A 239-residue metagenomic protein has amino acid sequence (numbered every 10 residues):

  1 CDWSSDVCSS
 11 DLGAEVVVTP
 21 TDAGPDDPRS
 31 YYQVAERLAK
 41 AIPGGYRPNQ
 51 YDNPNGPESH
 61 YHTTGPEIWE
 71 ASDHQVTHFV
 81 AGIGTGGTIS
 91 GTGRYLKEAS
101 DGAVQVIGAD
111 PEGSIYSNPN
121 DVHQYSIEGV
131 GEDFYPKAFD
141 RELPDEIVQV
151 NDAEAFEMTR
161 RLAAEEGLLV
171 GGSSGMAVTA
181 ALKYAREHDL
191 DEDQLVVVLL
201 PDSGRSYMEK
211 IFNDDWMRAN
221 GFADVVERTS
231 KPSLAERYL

Functional and structural regions predicted by a protein language model:
C1-C8: Single conserved hydrophobic/aromatic residue that forms the stacking wall/gate of nucleotide- or nucleobase-binding
S5, G82-G93, S173-L182, Y207: Short glycine/serine/threonine-rich phosphate/pyrophosphate-binding segments that cradle anionic phosphate groups
G13, R29-Y32, G44, L96-G172 (+2 more regions): Active-site/ligand-binding loops adjacent to catalytic centers
V17-P25, D110: Short beta->alpha connector loops at strand-helix junctions that form conserved, small/polar/Pro-enriched
I42-I83, R94, R141, A153-L168: Active-site/ligand-binding-proximal alpha/beta "capping" segment
D52-N55, G84-G87, D110-I115, D121-H123 (+4 more regions): Glycine-rich beta-alpha junction loops
R160, A164, D193-F212: ATP/nucleoside-binding phosphotransfer catalytic cores, i.e., glycine-rich phosphate-binding loops
